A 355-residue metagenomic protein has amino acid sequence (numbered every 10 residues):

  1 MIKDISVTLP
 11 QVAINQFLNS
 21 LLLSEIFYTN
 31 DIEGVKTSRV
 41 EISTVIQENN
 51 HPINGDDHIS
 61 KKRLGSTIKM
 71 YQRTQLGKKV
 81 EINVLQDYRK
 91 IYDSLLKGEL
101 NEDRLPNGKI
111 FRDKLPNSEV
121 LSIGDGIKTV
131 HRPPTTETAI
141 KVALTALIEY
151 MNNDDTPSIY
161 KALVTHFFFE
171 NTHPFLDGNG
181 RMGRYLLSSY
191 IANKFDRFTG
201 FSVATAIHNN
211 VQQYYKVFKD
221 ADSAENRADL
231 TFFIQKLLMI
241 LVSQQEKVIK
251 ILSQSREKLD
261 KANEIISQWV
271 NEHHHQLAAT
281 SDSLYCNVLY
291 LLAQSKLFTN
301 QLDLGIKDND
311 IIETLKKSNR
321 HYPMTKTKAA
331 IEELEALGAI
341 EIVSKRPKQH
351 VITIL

Functional and structural regions predicted by a protein language model:
N15, L21-L23, F27-L176, R184 (+1 more regions): Active-site core of Fic-domain adenylyltransferases
Q212-K236: A structural-propensity feature for long, helix-poor, extended segments
I234-Q245: C-terminal accessory regions
L252-T299: Short alpha-helical segments that sit at the start of domains
F298-K317: Short acidic, hydrophobic short linear motifs in intrinsically disordered regions
N319-A336: Short amphipathic alpha-helical interaction segments
E335-K345: A short, conserved structural fragment
K345-L355: Short, cationic-aromatic polyanion-contact patches
